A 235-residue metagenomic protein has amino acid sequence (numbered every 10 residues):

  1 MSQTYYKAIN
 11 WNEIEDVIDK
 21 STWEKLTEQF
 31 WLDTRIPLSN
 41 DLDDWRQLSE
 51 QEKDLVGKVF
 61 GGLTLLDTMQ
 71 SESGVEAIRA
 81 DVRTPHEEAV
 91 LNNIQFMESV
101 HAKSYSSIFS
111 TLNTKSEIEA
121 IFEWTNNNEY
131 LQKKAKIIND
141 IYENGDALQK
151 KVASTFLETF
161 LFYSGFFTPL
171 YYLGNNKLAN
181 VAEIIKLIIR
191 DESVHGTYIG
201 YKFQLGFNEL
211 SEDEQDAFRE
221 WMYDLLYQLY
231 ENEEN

Functional and structural regions predicted by a protein language model:
M1-N235: Non-heme di-metal
